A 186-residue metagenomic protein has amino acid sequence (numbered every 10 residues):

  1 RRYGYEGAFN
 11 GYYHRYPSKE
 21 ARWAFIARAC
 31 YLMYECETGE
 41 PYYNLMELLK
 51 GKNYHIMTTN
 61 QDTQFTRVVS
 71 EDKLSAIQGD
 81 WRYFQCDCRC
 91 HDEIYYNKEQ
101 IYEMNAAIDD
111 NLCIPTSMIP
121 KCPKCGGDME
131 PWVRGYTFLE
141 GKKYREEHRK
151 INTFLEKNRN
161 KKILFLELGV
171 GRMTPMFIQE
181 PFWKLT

Functional and structural regions predicted by a protein language model:
R1-T186: Conserved catalytic alpha/beta core of Sir2/sirtuin-type deacylases, generalized to analogous enzyme cores that bind
